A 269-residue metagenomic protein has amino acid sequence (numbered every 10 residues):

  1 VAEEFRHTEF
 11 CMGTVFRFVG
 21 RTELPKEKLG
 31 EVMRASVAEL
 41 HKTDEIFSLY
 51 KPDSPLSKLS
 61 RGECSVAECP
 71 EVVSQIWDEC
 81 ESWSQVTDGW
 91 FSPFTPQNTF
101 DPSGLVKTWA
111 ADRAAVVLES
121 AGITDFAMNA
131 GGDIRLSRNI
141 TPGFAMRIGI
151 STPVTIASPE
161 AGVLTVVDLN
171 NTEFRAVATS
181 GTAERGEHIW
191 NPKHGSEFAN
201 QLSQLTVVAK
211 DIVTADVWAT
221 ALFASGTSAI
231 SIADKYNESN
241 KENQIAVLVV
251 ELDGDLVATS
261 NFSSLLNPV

Functional and structural regions predicted by a protein language model:
V1-V269: Mature catalytic core of soluble alpha/beta enzymes
